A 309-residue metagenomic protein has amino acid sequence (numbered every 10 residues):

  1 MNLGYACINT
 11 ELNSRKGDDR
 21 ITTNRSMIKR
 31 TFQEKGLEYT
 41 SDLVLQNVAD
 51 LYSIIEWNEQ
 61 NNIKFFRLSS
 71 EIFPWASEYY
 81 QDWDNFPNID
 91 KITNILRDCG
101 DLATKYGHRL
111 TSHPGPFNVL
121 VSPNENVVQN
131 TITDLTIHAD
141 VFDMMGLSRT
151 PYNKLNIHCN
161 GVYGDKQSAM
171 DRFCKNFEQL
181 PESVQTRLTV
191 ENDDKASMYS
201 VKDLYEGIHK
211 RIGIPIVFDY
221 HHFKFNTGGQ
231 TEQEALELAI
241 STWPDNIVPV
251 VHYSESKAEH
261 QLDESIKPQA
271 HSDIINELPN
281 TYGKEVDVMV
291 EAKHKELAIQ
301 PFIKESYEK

Functional and structural regions predicted by a protein language model:
M1-R109, N118-L147, P151, Q179 (+4 more regions): Alpha/beta catalytic barrel-like cores
L110-N118, P215-K224, V251: Histidine-centered catalytic micro-motifs
P114, N156-G161, V190-D194, F218-Y220: Short, structured patches in soluble enzyme cores that scaffold and shape functional sites
F117-V119, G161-D165, K195-S197, K224-F225 (+1 more regions): Short, small-residue-enriched loops and turns at beta-alpha junctions that line or gate enzyme active sites
I137, G164-Q179, K195-Y199: Active-site glycine-rich loop that binds ribose-phosphate moieties when present
I137-D140, K154-N156, G161-S168, R187 (+2 more regions): Extended, charged catalytic domains and RNA/DNA-binding interfaces, predominantly in divalent-metal-using enzymes
D171-T189, I214-P215, Y220-H221: Catalytic pocket-lining loop regions of alpha/beta-barrel enzymes, especially the amidohydrolase/enolase/GH5 lineages
D203-G228: Long, repeat-rich segments with strong aromatic
